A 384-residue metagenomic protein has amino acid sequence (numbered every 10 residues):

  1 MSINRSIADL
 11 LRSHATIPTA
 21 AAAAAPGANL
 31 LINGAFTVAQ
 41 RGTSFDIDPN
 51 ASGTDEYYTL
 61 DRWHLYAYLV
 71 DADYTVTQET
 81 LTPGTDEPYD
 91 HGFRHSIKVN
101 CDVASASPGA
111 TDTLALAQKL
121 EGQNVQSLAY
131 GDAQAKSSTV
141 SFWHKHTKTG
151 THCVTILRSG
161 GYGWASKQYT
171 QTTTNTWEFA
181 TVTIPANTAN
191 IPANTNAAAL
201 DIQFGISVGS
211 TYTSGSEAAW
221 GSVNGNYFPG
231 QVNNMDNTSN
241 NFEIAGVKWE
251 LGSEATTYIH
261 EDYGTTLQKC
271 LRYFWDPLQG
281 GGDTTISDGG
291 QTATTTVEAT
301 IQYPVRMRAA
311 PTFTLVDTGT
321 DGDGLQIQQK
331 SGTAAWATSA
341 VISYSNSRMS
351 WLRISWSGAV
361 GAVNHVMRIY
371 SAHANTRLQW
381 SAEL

Functional and structural regions predicted by a protein language model:
I3-L384: Extracellular and organelle-lumenal recognition/adhesion modules and their flexible linkers in secreted
